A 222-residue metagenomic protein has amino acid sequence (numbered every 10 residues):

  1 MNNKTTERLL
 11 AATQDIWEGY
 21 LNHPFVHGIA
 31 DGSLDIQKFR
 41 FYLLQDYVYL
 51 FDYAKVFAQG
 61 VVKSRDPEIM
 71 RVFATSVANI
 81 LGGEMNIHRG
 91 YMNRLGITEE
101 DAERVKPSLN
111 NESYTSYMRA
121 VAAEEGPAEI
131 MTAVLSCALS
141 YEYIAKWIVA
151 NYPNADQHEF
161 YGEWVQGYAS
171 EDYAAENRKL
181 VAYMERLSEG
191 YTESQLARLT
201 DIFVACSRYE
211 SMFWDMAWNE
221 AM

Functional and structural regions predicted by a protein language model:
M1-A11, M222: Basic/polar N-terminal segments that are highly enriched at the extreme N-terminus, encompassing both cleavable
N3-T5, Y114-R119, D215: Hydrophobic alpha-helical segments
L10-L34, Y53, V181-G190: Short alpha-helical hairpin
Q14-G19, S33-K63, G83, T132-E142 (+1 more regions): Alpha-helical bundle segments that constitute or directly flank the non-heme di-iron/ferroxidase center
D66-P67: Short loop-to-helix capping motifs
M70-A175, V204, R208: Active-site-proximal alpha-helical scaffolds that flank and shape metal-associated catalytic sites
S170-F203: Long amphipathic all-alpha helical oligomerization modules
L199-M222: Acidic, carboxylate-rich catalytic segments that either coordinate divalent cations
